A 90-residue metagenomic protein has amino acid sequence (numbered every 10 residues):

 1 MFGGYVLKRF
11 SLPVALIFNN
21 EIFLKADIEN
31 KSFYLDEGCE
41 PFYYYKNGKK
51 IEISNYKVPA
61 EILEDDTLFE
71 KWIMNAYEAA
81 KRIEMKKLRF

Functional and structural regions predicted by a protein language model:
M1-F90: Charge-dense, helix-prone N-terminal extensions
